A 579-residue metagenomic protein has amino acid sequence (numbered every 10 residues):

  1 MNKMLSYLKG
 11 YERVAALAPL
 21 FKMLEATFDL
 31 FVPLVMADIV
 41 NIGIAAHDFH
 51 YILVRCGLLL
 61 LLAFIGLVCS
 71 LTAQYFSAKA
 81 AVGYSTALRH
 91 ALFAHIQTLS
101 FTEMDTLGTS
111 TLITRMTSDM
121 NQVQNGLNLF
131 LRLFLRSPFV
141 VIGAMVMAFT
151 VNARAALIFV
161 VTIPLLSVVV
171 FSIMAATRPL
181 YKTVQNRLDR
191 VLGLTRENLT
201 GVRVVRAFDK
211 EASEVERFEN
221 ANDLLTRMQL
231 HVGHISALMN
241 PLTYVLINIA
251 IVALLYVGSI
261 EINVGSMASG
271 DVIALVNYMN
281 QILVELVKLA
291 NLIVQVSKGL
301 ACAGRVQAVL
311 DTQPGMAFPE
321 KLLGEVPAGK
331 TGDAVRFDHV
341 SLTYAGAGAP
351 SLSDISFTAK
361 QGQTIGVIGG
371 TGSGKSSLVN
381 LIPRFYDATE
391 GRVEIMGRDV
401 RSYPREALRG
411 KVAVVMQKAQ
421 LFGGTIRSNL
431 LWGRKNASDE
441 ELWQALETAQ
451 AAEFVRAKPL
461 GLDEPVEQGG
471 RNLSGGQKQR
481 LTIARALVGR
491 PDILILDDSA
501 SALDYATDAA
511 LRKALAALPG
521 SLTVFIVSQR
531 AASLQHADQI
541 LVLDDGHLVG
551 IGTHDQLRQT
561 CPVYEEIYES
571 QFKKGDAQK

Functional and structural regions predicted by a protein language model:
M1-K9, V35-N41, A45, Y75-N121 (+5 more regions): Extended non-transmembrane interhelical loops and adjacent amphipathic helices of multipass membrane proteins
K9, A15-T72, F76, F149-R154 (+1 more regions): Transmembrane helix-loop-helix hairpins at lipid-water interfaces of multipass membrane proteins, especially the type-1
G10-R13, T98-T102, S118-L127, L131 (+8 more regions): An intracellular "coupling" helix at the cytosolic face of ABC transporter transmembrane type-1 domains
L20, F28-V32, G57, C69 (+5 more regions): Hydrophobic alpha-helical transmembrane segments of ABC transporter permease domains
D48-H50, V54, M147-V161, H231-R305 (+1 more regions): Helix-loop-helix
P314-K330: Pre-NBD coupling/linker segments of ABC/ABC-like ATPases
P327-K579: ABC-type nucleotide-binding domain
